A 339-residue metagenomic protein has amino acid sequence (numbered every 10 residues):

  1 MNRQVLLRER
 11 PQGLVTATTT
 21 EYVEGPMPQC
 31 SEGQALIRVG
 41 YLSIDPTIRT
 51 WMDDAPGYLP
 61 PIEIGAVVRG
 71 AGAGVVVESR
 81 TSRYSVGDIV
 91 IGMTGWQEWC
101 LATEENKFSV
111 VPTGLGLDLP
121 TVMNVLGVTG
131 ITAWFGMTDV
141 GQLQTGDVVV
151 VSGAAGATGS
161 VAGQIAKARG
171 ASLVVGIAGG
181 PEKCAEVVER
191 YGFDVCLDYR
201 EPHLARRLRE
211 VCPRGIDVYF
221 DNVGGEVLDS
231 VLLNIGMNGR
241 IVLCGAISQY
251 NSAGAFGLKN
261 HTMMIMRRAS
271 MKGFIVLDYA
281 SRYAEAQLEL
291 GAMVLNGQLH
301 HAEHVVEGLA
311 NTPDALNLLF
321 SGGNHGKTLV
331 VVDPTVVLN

Functional and structural regions predicted by a protein language model:
N2, Q298-V305, P313-N339: C-terminal capping/lid region of NAD(P)-dependent oxidoreductase domains
M27-I44, M52-W96: Glycine-rich beta-strand-centered segment in the early N-terminal region that forms part of a ligand/cofactor-binding
G70-A73, R83-G153, Q298: NAD(P)H dinucleotide-binding glycine-rich loop of Rossmann-like/cofactor-binding domains, especially the beta1-alpha1
S79-R83, G176-C184, R200, L204 (+2 more regions): Short glycine/proline-centered loop/turn elements that form peptide/ligand docking sites
I91, V150, L197, Y219-F220: N-terminal Rossmann-like NAD(P) cofactor-binding module of classical short-chain dehydrogenase/reductase
M123-P202: Mid-domain Rossmann-like dinucleotide-binding core that forms the NAD(H)/NADP(H) cofactor-binding site
V187-V188, E226-L299, V305, D333-N339: Glycine-rich phosphate-binding loop and adjacent beta-alpha segment of Rossmann(oid) nucleotide-cofactor-binding
H203-P213: Short amphipathic alpha-helix with an adjacent loop that forms part of the alpha/beta core around
